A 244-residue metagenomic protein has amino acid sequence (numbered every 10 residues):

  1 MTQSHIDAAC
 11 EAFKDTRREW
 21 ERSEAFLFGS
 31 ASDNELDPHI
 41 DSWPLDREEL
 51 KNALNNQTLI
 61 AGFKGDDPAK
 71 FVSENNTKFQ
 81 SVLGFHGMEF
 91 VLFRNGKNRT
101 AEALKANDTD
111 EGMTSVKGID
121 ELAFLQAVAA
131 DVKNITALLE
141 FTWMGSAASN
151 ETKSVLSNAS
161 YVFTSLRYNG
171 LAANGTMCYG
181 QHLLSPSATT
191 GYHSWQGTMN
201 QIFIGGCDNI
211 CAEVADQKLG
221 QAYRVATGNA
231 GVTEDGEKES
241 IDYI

Functional and structural regions predicted by a protein language model:
M1-I244: Mature extracytoplasmic or organellar-lumen-exposed domains after removal of signal/transit peptides
